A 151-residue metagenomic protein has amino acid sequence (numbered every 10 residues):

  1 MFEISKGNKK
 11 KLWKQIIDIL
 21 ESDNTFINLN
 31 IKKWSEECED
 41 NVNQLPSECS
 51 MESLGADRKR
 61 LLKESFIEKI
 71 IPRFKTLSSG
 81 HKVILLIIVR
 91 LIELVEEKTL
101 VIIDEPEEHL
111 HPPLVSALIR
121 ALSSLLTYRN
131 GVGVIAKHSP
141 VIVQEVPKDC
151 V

Functional and structural regions predicted by a protein language model:
M1-K82, L86-L100: Extended helical coiled-coil dimerization/tether regions that scaffold and oligomerize large DNA-maintenance assemblies
D57-V151: Switch/communication elements of ASCE P-loop NTPase nucleotide-binding domains
